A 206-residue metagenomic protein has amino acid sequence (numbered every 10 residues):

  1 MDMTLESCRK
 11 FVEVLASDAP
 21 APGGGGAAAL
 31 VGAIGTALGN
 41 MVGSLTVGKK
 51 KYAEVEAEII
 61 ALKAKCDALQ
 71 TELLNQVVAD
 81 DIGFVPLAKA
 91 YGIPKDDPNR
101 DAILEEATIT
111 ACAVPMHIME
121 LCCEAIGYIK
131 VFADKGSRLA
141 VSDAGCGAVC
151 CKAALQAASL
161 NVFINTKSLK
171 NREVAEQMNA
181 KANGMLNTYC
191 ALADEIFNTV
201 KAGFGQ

Functional and structural regions predicted by a protein language model:
M3-A21: Short, hydrophobic/aliphatic alpha-helical segments
S17-N40, A140-A158: Conserved phosphate/anionic-ligand binding catalytic regions in large, soluble enzymes, centered on
L30-I34, L62, L69-Q76, A107 (+6 more regions): Amphipathic alpha-helix face/heptad-repeat signature
M41-A53: Transmembrane signal-anchor/signal-peptide helices with a preference for the extracytoplasmic
K50-K89, M185: A structural-propensity feature for long, helix-poor, extended segments
A79-Y91, A193-Q206: Long, charge-rich low-complexity segments
D80-V149, A153, N165: Amphipathic alpha-helical interface segments
A125-Y128, A140-T199, Q206: Preference for long, well-ordered alpha-helical segments
